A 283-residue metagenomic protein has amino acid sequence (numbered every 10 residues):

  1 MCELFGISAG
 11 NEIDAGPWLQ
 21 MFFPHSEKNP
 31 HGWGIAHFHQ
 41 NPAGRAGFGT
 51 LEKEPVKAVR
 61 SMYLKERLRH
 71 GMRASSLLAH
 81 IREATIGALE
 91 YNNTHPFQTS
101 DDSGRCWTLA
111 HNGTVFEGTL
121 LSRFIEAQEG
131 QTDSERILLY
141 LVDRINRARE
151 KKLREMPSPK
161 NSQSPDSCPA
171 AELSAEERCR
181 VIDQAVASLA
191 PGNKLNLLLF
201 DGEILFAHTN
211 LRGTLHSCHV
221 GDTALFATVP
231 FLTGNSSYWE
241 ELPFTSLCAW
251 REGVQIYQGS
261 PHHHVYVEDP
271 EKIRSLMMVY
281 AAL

Functional and structural regions predicted by a protein language model:
M1-M62, A207, A224, T245-L247 (+1 more regions): Extreme N-terminus nucleophile/cap motif
C2, W107-E117: Conserved beta-strand-loop-short alpha-helix elements that form and flank the Mn2+/Mg2+-coordinating active site
F38-Q40, T50-E83, R154, R212-T214: Short, compositionally biased leader-like segments
P55-R67, A79-G104, L121-R123: Short acidic (Asp/Glu) patches
S76, C168-L211: Catalytic core of PPM/PP2C metal-dependent serine/threonine phosphatase domains
E117-L120, F124-A148: Glycine-rich phosphate-binding loop plus the immediately following alpha-helix
E150-S174: Intrinsically disordered, low-complexity terminal tails and inter-domain linkers enriched for S/T/G/P/D/E
L215-E252: A conserved acidic, glycine/proline-rich C-terminal tail/linker
